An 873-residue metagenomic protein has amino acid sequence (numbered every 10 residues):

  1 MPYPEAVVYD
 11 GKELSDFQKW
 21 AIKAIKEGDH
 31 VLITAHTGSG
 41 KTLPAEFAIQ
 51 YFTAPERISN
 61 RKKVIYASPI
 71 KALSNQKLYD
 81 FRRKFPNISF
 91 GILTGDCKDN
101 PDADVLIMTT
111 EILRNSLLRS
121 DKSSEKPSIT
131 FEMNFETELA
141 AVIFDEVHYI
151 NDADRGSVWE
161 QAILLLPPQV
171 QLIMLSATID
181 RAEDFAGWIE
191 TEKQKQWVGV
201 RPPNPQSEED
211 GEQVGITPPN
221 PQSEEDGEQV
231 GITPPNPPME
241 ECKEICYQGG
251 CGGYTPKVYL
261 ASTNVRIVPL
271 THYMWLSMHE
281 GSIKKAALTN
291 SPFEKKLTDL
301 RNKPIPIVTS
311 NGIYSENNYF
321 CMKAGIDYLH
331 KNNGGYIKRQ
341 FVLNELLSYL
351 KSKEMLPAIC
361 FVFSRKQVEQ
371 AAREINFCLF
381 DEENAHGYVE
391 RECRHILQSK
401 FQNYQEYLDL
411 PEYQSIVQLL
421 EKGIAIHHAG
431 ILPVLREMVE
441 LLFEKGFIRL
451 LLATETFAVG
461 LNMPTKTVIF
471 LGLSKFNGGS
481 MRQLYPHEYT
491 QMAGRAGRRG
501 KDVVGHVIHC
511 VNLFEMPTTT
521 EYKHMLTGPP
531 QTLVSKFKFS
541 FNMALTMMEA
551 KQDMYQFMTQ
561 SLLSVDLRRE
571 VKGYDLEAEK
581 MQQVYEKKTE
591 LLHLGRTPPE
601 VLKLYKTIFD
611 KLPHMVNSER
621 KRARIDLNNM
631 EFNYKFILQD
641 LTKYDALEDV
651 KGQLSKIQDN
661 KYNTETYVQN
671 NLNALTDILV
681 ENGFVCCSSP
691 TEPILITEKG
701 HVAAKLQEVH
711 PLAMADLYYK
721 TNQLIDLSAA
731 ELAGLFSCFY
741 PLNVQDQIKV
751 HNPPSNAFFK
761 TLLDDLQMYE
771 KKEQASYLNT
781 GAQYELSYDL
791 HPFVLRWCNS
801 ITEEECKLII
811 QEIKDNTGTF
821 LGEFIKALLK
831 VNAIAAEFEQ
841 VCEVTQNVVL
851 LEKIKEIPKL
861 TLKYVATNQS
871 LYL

Functional and structural regions predicted by a protein language model:
M1-Q18: Pre-P-loop entry segment of helicase/translocase ATPase cores
E13-T191, P256-R266, W275, A358-F361 (+1 more regions): Conserved P-loop/Walker A NTP-binding site and adjacent catalytic elements of P-loop NTPases
P55, K63-A67, S74-L78, R82-T94 (+11 more regions): Conserved C-terminal RecA-like helicase domain
D102-L118, K422-V434, F443-N462: Conserved two-lobed SF2 helicase motor
E146-H148, I448, F457, L473 (+1 more regions): Conserved Walker B
Q171, E183-G187, K193-W197, G250-E369: Conserved interdomain linker/interface between the two RecA-like ATPase lobes of SF2 helicase motors
G199-R201, G211, G215, E224-G227 (+6 more regions): Non-catalytic terminal extensions of ATP-dependent helicases
T467-F470, S474-F476, R482-Y522: Conserved segment of the helicase C-terminal RecA-like domain
